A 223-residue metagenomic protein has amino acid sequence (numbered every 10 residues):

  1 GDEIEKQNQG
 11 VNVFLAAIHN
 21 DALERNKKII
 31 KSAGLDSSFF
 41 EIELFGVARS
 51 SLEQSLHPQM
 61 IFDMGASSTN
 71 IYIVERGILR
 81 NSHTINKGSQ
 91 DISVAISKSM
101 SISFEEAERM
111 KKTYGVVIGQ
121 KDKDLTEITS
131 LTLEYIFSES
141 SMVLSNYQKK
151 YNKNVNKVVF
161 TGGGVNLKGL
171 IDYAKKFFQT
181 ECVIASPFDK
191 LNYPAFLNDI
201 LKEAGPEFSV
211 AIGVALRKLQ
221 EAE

Functional and structural regions predicted by a protein language model:
G1-L52, P187-K190, V210: Active-site neighborhood for divalent-cation/phosphate handling
F14, P58-F62, V159: Conserved beta-strand elements of the Class I
G46, Q90, V183-E223: Glycine-rich phosphate-binding/hydrolytic loop that grips phosphoryl groups
S51-N81, I85-D91, I96-S99, S103: Gly/Thr-rich phosphate-binding beta-strand-loop-beta motif of the actin/hexokinase/Hsp70
I102-S103, A107-M110: Small-residue helix-packing motif on alpha-helices
R109-K157, G164: Adenine-nucleotide phosphate-binding core of ATP-dependent small-molecule kinases
K153-D189: Glycine-rich phosphate-binding loops at beta-strand->alpha-helix junctions
